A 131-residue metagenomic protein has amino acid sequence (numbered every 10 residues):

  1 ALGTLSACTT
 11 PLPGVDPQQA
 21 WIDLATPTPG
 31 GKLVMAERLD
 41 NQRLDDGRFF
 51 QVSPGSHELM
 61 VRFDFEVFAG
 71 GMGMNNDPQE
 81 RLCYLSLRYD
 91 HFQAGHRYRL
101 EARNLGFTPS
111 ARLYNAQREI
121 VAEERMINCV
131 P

Functional and structural regions predicted by a protein language model:
A1-T9: Sec-dependent bacterial lipoprotein signal peptides
C8-P131: Short loop/turn and low-complexity linker motifs enriched in small/turn-promoting residues
